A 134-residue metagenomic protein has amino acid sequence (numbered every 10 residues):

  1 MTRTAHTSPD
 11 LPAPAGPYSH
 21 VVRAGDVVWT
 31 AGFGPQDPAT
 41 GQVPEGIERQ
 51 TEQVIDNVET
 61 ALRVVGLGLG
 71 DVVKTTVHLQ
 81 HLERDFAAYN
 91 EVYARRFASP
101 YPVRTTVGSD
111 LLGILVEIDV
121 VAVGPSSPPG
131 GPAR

Functional and structural regions predicted by a protein language model:
M1-R134: Short, polar/acidic, helix-capping and beta-turn segments at strand->helix junctions that line the mouths
